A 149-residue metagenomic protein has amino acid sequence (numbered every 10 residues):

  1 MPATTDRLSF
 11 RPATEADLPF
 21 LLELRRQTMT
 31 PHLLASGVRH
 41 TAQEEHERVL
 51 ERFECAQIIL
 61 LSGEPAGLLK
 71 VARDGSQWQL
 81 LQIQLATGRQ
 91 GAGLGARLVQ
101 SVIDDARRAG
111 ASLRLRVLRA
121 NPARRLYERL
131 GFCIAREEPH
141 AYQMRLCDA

Functional and structural regions predicted by a protein language model:
L8-E23: A short beta-loop-alpha structural element at the N-terminal edge of CoA-dependent acyl/N-acetyltransferase catalytic
E23-E54: Conserved GNAT-fold acetyl-CoA-binding loop/helix
A56-I58, Y142: Hydrophobic beta-strand residues of extracellular immunoglobulin-like
I58, E64-A72, Q77-Q84: Conserved beta-strand in the GNAT
I83-Q90, V117-L118: A short, internal acetyl-CoA/4′-phosphopantetheine-binding micro-motif in the GNAT/acyltransferase core
G91-D104, R125-R129: Conserved acetyl-CoA-binding loop-helix of GNAT-fold acetyltransferases
G95, V99, A120-A123, H140-R145: Short glycine/proline-centered loop/turn elements that form peptide/ligand docking sites
A106-L118: Conserved GNAT acetyl-CoA-binding A-motif
